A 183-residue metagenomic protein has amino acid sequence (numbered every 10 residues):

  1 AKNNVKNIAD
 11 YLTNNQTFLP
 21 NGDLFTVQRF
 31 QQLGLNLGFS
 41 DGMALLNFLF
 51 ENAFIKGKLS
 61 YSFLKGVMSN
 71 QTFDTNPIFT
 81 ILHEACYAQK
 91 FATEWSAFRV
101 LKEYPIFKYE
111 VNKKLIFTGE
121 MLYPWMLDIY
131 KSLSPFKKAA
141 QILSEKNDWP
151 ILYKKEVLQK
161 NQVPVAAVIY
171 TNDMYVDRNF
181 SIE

Functional and structural regions predicted by a protein language model:
A1-L12: A catalytic-pocket lid/entrance helix-loop region that shapes and gates access to the active site across common
Q16-K146: Alpha/beta-hydrolase fold active-site neighborhood
G38, I169-T171: Short, flexible loop/turn elements at secondary-structure junctions
G42-L46, M174-F180: Conserved alpha/beta-hydrolase "acid-adjacent" motif
D148-V157: A short, acidic, amphipathic alpha-helical segment used as a generic capping/interface helix at domain edges
L158-Q162, Y175-V176: A structural signal for short secondary-structure junctions
N161, A166-I169: Short beta-strand/loop motif that positions the catalytic acidic residue of the alpha/beta-hydrolase fold
